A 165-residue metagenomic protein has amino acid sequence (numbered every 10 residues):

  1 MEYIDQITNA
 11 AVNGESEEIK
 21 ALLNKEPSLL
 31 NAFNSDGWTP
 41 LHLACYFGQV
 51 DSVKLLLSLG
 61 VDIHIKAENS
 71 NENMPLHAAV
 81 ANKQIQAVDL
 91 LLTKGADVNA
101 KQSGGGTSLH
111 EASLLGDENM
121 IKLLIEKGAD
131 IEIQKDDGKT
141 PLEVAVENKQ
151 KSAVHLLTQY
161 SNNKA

Functional and structural regions predicted by a protein language model:
M1-N9, K94, K127, D136-K139 (+1 more regions): Ankyrin-repeat-protein effector appendages
Y3, G37, N71-E72, G105 (+1 more regions): Start-of-repeat signature of ankyrin repeats
E18, D51-S52, Q86-A87, N119-M120 (+1 more regions): Conserved ankyrin/ankyrin-like repeat signature
L29-L30, I63-I65, V98, I131: Ankyrin-repeat inter-repeat connecting loop/turn
N34, A67-N69, Q102, K135: Ankyrin repeat boundary/linker residues
